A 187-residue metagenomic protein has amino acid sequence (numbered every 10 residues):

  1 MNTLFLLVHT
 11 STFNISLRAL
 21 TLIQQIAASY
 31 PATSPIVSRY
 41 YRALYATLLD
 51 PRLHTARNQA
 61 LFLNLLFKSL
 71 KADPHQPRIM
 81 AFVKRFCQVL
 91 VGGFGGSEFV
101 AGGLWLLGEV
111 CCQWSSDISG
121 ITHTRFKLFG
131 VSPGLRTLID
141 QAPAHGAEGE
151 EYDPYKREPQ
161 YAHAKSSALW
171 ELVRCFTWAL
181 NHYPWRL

Functional and structural regions predicted by a protein language model:
M1-L6: Alpha-solenoid helical-repeat scaffolds
T12-N14, R18-L187: Eukaryotic scaffolding regions of large macromolecular assemblies
